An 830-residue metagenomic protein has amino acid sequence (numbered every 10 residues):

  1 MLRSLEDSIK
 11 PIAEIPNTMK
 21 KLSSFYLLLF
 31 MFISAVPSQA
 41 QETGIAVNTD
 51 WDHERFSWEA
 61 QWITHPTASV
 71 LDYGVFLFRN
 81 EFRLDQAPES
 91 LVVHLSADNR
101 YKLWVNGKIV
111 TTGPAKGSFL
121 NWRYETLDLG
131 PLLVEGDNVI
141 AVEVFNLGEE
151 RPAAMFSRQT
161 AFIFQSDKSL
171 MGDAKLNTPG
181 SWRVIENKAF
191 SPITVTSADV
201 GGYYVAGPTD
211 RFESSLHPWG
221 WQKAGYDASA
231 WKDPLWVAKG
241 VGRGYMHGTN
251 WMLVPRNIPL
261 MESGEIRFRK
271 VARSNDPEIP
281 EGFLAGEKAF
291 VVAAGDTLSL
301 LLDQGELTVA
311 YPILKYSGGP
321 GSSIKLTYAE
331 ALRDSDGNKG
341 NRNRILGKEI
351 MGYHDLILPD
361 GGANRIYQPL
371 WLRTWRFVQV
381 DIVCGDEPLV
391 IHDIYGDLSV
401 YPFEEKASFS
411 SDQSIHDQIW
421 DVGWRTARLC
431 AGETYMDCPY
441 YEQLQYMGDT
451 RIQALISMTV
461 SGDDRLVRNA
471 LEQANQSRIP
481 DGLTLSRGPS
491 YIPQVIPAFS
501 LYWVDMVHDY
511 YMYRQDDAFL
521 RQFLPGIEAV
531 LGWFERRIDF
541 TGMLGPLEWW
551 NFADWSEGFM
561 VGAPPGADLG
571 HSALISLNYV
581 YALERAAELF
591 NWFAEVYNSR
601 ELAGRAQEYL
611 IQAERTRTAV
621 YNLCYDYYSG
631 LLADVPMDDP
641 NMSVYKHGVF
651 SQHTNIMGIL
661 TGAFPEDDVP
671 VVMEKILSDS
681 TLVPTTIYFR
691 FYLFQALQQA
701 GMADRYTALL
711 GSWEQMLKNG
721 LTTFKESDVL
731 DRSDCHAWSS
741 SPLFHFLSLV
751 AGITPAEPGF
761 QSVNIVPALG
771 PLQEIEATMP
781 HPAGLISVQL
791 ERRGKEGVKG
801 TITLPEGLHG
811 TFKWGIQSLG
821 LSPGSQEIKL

Functional and structural regions predicted by a protein language model:
M1-T43: Bacterial Sec-dependent N-terminal signal peptides
E42-D437, D449, R465-L466, A474 (+3 more regions): Extracellular/oxidizing-compartment recognition motifs
N177-I193, F377, G385-V422, R428 (+5 more regions): Active-site acid/base region of carbohydrate-active enzymes
T194-G220, D336, I611, D704-L830: Non-catalytic C-terminal accessory modules of carbohydrate-active enzymes
Y311-E330, V378-D381, Q443, M447-S477 (+5 more regions): Alpha-helical support elements that line or immediately flank enzyme active sites and cofactor-binding pockets
N641, K675-P684, E714-K718: Solenoid-like repeat scaffolds
V669-I676, T707: Alpha-helical repeat scaffolds
